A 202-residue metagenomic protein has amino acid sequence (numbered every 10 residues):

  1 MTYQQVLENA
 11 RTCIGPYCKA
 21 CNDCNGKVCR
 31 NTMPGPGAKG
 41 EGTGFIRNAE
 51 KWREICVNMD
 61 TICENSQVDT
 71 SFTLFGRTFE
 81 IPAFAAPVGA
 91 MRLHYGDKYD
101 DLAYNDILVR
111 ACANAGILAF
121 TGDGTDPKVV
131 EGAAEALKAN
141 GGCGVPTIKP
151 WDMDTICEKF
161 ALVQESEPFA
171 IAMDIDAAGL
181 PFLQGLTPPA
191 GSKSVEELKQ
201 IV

Functional and structural regions predicted by a protein language model:
T2-E80: An N-cap/entry alpha-helix motif that binds or orients negatively charged groups
K39-R47, A103, I107, D154 (+2 more regions): Conserved active-site and cofactor/substrate-binding residues in soluble primary-metabolism enzymes
Q67-F72, D106, E131, T155-A161: Short alpha-helical segments and helix-capping/turn motifs at coil-helix boundaries
R77-G96, D100, Y104-N105, A115: Metal-dependent C-N hydrolase catalytic cores
A83-A86, I117-T121, G142-I148, I171: Hydrophobic faces of well-ordered beta-strands that scaffold small-molecule active sites in alpha/beta enzyme cores
V88-D101, V145-D154, G185-P189: Active-site mouth loops of central-metabolism enzymes
A103-C143: A glycine-rich phosphate/pyrophosphate-binding beta-strand-loop-alpha-helix module
R110, K138-A139, W151-V202: Alpha/beta enzyme core
